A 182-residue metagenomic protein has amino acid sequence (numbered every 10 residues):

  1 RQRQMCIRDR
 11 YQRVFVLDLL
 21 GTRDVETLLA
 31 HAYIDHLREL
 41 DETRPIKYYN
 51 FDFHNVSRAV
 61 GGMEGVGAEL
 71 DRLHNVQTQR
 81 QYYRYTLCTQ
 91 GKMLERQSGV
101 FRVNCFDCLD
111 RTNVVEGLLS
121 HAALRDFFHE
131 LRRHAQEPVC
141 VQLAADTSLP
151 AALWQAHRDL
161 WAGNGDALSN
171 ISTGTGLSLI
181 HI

Functional and structural regions predicted by a protein language model:
Q2-I7, I182: Short, small-residue-biased leader/transition segments that mark boundaries at the very start of proteins
Q12-G21, T89-R125: C-terminal, well-structured subdomains that either form a transmembrane helix-short loop-helix hairpin in multi-pass
V14, L20-H54: Carboxylate/His-rich catalytic cores and anion/metal-binding grooves
L17, Y49, V60, V114-V115 (+1 more regions): Intrinsically disordered, low-complexity regions enriched in proline, serine, glycine and charged residues
R23, D35-E39, A59-R72, R96 (+1 more regions): Long, compositionally biased intrinsically disordered terminal regions
V25-I34, A59-M63, N113-L118: A short acidic (Asp/Glu
L40-D41, Q77, L109, N113 (+3 more regions): A generic secondary-structure signal for well-formed alpha-helical elements
G61-G99: Helix-loop module immediately N-terminal to the HCX5R catalytic loop in PTP-like cysteine phosphatase domains
